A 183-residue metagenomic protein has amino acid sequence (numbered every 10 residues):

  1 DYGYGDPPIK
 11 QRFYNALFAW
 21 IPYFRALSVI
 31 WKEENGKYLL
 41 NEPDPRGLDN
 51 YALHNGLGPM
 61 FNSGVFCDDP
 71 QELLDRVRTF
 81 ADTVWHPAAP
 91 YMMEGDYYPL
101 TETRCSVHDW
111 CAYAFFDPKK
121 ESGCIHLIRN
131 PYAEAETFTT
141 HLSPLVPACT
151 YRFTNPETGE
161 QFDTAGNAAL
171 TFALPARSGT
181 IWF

Functional and structural regions predicted by a protein language model:
D1-G159: Active-site-proximal substrate-binding groove within the catalytic cores of carbohydrate-active enzymes
D163-F183: C-terminal beta-strand-rich structural cap/linker in extracellular carbohydrate-active enzymes
